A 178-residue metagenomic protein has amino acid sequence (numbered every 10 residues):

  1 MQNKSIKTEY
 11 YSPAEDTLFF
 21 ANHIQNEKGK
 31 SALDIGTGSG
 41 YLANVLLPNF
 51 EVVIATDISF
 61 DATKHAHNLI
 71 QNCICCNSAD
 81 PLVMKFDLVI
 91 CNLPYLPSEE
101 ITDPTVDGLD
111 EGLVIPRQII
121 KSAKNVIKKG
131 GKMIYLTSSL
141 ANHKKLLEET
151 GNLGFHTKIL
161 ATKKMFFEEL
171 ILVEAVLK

Functional and structural regions predicted by a protein language model:
N3-P13: Class I SAM-dependent methyltransferase Rossmann-like catalytic core, especially the SAM/SAH-binding loop
S5, V45, N49, L69 (+2 more regions): Alpha-helical structural signal in soluble globular domains
Y11-E15, T37, V53, D57 (+4 more regions): Residues at secondary-structure transition points
P13-C91, P97-S98: Conserved SAM/SAH cofactor-binding pocket of Class I
H67-N68, I101-P104, L146-E148: Short amphipathic alpha-helical segments
L93-Q118: Mobile active-site "lid"/loop adjacent to the S-adenosyl-L-methionine
I115-E174: Conserved Class I SAM-dependent methyltransferase catalytic core
V176-K178: Generic C-terminal helix-cap and adjacent flexible tail
